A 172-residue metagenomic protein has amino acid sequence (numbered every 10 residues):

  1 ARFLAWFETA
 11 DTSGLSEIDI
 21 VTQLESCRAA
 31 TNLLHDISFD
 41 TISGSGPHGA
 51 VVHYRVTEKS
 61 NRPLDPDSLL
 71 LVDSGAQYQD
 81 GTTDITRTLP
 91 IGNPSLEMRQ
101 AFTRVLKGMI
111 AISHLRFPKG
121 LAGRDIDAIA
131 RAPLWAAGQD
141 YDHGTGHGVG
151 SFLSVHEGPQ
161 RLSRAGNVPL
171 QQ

Functional and structural regions predicted by a protein language model:
A1-Q172: Active-site neighborhoods and metal-handling regions in enzymes and metal-associated proteins
